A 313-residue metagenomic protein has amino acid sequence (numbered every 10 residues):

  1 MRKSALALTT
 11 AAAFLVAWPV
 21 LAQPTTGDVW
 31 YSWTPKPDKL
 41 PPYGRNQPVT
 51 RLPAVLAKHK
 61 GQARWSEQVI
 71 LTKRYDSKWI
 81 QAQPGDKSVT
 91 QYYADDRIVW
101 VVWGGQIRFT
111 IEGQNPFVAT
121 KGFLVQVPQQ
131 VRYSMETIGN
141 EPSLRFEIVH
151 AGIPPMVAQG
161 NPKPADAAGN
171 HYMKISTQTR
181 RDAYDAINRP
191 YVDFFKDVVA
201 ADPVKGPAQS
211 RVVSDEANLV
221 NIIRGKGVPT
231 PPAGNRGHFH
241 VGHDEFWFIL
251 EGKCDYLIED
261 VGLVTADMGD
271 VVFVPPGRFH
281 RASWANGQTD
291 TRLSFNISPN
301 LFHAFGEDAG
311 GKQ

Functional and structural regions predicted by a protein language model:
M1-L8: Bacterial N-terminal signal peptides that target proteins for export
A17-P19: N-terminal signal peptide c-region/cleavage motif recognized by signal peptidases
Q23-D76, V89-T90, P155-T230, R236 (+1 more regions): A short, N-terminal "cap"/entry segment at the start of jelly-roll beta-barrel domains of the cupin/DSBH fold
E67-V69, K87-A94, I111, E136-T137 (+5 more regions): Short histidine-centered beta-strand/loop micro-motifs that create catalytic or ligand/metal-coordination sites
K78, V89, I98, N115 (+5 more regions): Short, conserved secondary-structure segments in the cores of folded domains
Q81-A82, Y92-F109, G225, F239-D255: Short, conserved beta-strand element in jelly-roll/cupin
G113-Q129, D260-P276: Short acidic-glycine-tyrosine-enriched beta hairpin
S134-P190, R281-Q313: Double-stranded beta-helix
